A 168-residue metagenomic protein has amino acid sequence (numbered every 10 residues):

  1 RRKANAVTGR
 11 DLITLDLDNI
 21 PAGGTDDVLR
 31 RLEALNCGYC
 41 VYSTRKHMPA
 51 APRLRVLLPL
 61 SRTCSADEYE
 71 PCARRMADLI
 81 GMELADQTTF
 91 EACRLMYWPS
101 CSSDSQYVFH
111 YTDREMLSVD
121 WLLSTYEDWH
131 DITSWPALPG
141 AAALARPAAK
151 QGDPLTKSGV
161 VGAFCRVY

Functional and structural regions predicted by a protein language model:
R1-P52, P59-P71, R75, A145-Y168: Signature for HUH/AEP ssDNA processing cores
A4, Y39, L57, Q87 (+1 more regions): Generic secondary-structure boundary/loop-capping signal
R30, L54-R55, P71, H110-D113 (+1 more regions): Surface-exposed beta-strand edges and their flanking turn/coil or helix-capping segments
R62, A77-P147: Catalytic "initiation/cleavage/transfer" segments centered on a nucleophilic residue and adjacent nucleic-acid-engaging
